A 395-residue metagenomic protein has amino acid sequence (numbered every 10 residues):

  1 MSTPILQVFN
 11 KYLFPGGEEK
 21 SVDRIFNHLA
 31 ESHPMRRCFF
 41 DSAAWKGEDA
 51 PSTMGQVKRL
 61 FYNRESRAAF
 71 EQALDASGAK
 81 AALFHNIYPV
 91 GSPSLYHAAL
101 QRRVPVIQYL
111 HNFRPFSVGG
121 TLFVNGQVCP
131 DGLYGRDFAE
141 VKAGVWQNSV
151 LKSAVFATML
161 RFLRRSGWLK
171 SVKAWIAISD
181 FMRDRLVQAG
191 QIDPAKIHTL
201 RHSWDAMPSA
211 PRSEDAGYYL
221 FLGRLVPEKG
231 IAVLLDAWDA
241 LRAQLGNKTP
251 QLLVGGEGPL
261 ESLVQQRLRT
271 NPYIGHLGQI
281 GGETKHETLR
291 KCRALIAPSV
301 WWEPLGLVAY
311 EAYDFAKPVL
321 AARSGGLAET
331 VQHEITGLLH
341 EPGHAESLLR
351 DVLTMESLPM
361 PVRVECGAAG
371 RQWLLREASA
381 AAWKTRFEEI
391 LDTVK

Functional and structural regions predicted by a protein language model:
M1-A43, D75-S77, Q101-P105: N-terminal subdomain of nucleotide-sugar transferases
P115, C129-S209: Donor nucleotide-sugar binding/catalytic pocket of nucleotide-sugar-dependent glycosyltransferases
I176, P211-D239, L253: Conserved donor-binding/catalytic core segment of Leloir-type glycosyltransferases
S262-E283: Nucleotide-activated donor-binding/catalytic signature segment of Leloir-type glycosyltransferases, i.e., the conserved
H286, A309-D314, A328-E329, I335: Short alpha-helical segment that forms part of, or immediately flanks, the ligand-binding pocket in carbohydrate-active
P318-A321: Short hydrophobic beta-strand element within catalytic cores of glycosyltransferases and related nucleotide-activated
H333-E334, L338-A345, T354-M360: Conserved acidic donor-binding segment of nucleotide-sugar-dependent glycosyltransferases
P361-E377, W383, E389: A short, well-ordered alpha-helix in the C-terminal region of glycosyltransferases
